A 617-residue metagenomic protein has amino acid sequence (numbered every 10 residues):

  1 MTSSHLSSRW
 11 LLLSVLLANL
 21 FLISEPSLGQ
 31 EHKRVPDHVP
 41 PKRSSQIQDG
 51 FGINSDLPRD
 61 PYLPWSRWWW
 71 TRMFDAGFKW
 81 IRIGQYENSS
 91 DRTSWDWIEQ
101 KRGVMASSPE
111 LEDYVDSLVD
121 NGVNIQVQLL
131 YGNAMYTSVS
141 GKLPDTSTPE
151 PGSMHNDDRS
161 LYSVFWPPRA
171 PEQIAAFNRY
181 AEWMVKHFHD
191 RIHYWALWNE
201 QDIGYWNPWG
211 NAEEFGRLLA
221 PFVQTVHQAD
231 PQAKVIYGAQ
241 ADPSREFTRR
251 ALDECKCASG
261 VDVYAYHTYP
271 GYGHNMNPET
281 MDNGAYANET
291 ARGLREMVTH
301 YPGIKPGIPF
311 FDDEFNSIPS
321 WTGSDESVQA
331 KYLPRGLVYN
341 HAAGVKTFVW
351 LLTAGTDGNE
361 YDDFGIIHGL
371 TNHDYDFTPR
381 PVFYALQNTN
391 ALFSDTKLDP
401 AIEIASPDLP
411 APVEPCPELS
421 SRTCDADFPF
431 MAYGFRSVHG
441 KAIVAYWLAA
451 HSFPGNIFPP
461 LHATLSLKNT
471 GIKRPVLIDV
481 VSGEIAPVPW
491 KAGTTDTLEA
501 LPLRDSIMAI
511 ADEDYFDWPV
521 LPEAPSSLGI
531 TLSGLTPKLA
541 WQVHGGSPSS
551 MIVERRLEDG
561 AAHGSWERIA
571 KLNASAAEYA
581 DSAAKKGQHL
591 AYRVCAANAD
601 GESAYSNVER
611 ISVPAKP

Functional and structural regions predicted by a protein language model:
A76-H274: Substrate-binding cleft and catalytic face of glycoside hydrolase catalytic domains, especially the flexible beta-alpha
A212-Y339, A343-F348: Noncatalytic carbohydrate-binding groove/subsite architecture in carbohydrate-active enzymes
P319-P415: Aromatic/acidic polysaccharide-binding cleft in carbohydrate-active enzymes
S406-G471: Carbohydrate-binding surface patches
P489-L521: C-terminal beta-strand-rich structural cap/linker in extracellular carbohydrate-active enzymes
W518-S547, K586, E602-P617: Pro/Thr/Ser/Gly-rich low-complexity, intrinsically disordered linker/stalk tracts
I552-G587, Y605: Recognizes extended acidic, P/S/T-rich segments that occur within or adjacent to Ig-like beta-sandwich modules
D581-D600: Beta-strand-rich modules
